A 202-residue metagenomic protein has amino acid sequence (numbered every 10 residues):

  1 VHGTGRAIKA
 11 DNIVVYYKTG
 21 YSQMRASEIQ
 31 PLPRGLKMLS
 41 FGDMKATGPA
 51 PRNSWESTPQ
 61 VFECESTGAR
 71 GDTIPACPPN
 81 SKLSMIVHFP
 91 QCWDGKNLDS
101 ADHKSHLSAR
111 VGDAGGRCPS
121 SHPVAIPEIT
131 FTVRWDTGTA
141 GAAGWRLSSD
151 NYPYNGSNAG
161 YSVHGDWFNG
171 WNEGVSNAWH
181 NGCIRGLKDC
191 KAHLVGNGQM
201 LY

Functional and structural regions predicted by a protein language model:
V1-V87, D94-Y202: Primary mode marks residue(s) on the alpha4-beta5-alpha5 output face of response regulator receiver
